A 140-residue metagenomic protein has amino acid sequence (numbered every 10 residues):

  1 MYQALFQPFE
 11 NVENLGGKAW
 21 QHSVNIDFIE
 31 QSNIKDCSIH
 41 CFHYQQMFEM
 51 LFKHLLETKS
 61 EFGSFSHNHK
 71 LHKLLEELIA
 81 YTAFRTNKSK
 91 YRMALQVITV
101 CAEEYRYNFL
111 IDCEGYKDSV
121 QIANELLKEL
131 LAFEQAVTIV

Functional and structural regions predicted by a protein language model:
M1-D27, L56-V140: Long, charged low-complexity segments
V24-S38: Helix-loop segments that flank and shape redox-cofactor active sites
I34-E57: Short, hydrophobic, well-ordered secondary-structure elements
